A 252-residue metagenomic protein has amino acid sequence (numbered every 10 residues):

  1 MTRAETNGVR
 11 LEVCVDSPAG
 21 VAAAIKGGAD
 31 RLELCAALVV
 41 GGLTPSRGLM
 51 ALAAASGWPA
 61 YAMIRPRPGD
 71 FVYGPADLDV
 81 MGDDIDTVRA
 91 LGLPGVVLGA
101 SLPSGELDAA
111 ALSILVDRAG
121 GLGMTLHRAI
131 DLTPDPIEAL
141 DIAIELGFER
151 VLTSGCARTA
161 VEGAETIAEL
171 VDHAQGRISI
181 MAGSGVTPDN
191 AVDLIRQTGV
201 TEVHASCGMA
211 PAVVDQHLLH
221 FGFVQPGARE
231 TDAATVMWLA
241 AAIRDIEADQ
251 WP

Functional and structural regions predicted by a protein language model:
M1-C14, A54-A55, Q250-P252: N-terminal amphipathic alpha-helix/helix-capping segment at the start of soluble metabolic enzymes
V9-V15, L32-L34, A53, A60-I64 (+5 more regions): Hydrophobic faces of well-ordered beta-strands that scaffold small-molecule active sites in alpha/beta enzyme cores
D16-G27, V72-T87, D131-L146, L170-A182 (+1 more regions): Catalytic cores of alpha/beta
P18-G20, R31, M50-A110, I114 (+1 more regions): Active-site beta->alpha loop and helix N-cap motifs at the rims of alpha/beta catalytic domains
D30-L43, T87-P103, F148-V161, T198-H220: Glycine-rich phosphate-binding active-site loops on the catalytic face of alpha/beta enzymes
V39-G42, R67-A76, S101-L107, I130-P134 (+3 more regions): Short, small-residue-enriched loops and turns at beta-alpha junctions that line or gate enzyme active sites
G42-F71, E106-A129, A164-P188, P226-Q250: Alpha-helix-loop-beta-strand connector modules within alpha/beta enzyme cores
G123-E162: Histidine/lysine/aspartate-rich catalytic loop segments that bind and position anionic ligands
